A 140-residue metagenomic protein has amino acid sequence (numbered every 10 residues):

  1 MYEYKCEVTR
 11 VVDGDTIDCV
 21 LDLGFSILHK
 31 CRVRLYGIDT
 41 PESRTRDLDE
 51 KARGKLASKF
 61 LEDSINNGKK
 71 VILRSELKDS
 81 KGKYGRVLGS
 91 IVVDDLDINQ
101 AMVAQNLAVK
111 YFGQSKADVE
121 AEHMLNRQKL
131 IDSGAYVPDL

Functional and structural regions predicted by a protein language model:
M1-L140: Small beta-barrel nucleic-acid-binding modules, primarily SNase/OB-fold domains and secondarily Tudor-like barrels
